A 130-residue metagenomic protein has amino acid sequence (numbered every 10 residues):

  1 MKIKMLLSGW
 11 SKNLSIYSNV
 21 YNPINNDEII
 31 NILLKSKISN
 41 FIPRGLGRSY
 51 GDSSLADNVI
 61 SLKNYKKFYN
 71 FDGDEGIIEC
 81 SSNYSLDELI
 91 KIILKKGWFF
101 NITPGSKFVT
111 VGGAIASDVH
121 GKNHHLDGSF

Functional and structural regions predicted by a protein language model:
M1-S11: N-terminal regions that are enriched for targeting/export leaders and immediately downstream pro/stem segments
S11-F108, D118-N123: Glycine-rich N-terminal segment of FAD-binding domains in flavoprotein oxidoreductases, spanning the beta-loop-helix
A114-F130: FAD-binding subdomain of flavoenzyme oxidoreductases
